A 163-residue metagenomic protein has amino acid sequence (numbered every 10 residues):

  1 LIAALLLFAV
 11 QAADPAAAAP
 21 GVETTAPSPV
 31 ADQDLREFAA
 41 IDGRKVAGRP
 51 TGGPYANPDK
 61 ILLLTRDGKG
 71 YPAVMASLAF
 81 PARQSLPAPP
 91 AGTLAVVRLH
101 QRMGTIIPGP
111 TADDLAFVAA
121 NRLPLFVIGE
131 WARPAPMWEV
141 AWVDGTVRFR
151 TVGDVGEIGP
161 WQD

Functional and structural regions predicted by a protein language model:
L1-A9: Bacterial N-terminal signal peptides
A4, L62, N121-L123: Residue-level detector of intrinsically disordered/flexible regions characterized by low predicted structural confidence
A13-P20, A82-D163: Active-site-proximal loop/helix of nucleotide/amide-processing enzymes and allied scaffolds
A13-P89, W161-Q162: Glycine-rich short-loop/terminal segments
